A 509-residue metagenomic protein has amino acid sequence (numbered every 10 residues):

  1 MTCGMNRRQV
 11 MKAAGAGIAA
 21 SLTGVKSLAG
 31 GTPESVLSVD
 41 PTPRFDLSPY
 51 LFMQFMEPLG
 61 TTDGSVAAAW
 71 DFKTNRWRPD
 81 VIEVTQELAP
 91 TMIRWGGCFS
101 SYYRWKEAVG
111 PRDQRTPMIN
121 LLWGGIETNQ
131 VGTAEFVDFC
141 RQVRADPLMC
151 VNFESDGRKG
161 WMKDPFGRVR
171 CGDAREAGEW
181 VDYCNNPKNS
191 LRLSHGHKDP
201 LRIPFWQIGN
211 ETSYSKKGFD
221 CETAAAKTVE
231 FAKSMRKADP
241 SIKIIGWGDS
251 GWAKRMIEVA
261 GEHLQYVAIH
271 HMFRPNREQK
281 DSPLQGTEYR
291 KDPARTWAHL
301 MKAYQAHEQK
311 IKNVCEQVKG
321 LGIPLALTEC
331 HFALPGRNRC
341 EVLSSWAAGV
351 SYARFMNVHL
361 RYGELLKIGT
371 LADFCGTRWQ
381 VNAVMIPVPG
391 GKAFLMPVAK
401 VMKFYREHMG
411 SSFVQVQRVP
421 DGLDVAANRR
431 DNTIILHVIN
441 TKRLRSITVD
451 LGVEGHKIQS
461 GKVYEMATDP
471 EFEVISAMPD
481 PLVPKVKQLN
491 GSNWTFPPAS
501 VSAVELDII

Functional and structural regions predicted by a protein language model:
M1-M5: N-terminal secretory signal peptides
Q9-G30: N-terminal export signals
T32-Q265, H271-R274, E278: N-terminal catalytic cores of secreted or lumenal carbohydrate-active enzymes
D220-G349: Noncatalytic carbohydrate-binding groove/subsite architecture in carbohydrate-active enzymes
A326-V401, M409, F413-V425: Aromatic/acidic polysaccharide-binding cleft in carbohydrate-active enzymes
G422-K457, S502-E505: Carbohydrate-binding surface patches
H456-F496: Acidic, Ser/Thr/Pro-rich beta/coil linker or hinge segments at domain junctions
P497-V501: Tight coil/turn sites that cap or link beta-strands
